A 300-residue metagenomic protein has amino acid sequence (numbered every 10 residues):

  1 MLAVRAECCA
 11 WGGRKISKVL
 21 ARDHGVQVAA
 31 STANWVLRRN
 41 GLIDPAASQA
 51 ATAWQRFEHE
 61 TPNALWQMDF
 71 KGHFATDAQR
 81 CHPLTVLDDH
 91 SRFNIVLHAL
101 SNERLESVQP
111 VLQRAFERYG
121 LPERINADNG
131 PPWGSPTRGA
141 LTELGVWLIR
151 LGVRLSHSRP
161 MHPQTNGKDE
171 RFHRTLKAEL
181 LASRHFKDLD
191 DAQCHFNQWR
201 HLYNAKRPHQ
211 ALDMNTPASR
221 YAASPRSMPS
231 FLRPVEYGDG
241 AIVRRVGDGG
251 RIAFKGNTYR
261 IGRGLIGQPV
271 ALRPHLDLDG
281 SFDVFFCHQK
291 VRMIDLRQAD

Functional and structural regions predicted by a protein language model:
M1, I16, A33, D69 (+11 more regions): Mobile genetic element proteins and their domesticated derivatives, centered on retroelements and DNA transposons
L2-F74, T142-G145, T216-P225: Basic, flexible linker segments flanking DNA-binding modules in nucleic acid-interacting mobile-element proteins
D23-V26, L181-L189: Short, polar/flexible loop-turn hinges at active-site or ligand-entry regions and domain interfaces
V26, R38-F93, S101, L105-E123 (+3 more regions): Mobile-element integrase/transposase regions, centering on the N-terminal DNA-binding/Zn-coordinating module
L84, L97, S281-D283: Generic short beta-strand
F93-N94, K290: Hydrophobic "anchor" residues
A127-D128, W133-L151, L155-K177, L189-Q193 (+2 more regions): RNase H-like two-metal-ion nuclease catalytic core shared by retroviral integrases and related mobile-element nucleases
N204-D300: C-terminal, beta-rich DNA-binding module of retroviral/retroelements integrases
